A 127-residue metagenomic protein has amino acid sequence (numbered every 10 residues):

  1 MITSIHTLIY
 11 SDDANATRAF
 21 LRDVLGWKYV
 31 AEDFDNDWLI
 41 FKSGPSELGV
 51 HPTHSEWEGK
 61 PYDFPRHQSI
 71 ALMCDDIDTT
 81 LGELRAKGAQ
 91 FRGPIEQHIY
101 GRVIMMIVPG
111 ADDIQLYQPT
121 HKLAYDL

Functional and structural regions predicted by a protein language model:
M1-I5, K28-L72, L81-V108, Q118-L127: Vicinal oxygen chelate
S11-D13: Conserved beta-strand-loop-alpha-helix junction that forms the acyl-donor binding cleft
A16, I77-L81: Short, conserved charged micro-motifs
T17-V24, L84, A111: Conserved active-site tyrosine of GNAT-family acetyltransferases
D75-I77, A111: Intrinsic-disorder/low-complexity regions
D113-L116: Short glycine-/small-residue motifs
